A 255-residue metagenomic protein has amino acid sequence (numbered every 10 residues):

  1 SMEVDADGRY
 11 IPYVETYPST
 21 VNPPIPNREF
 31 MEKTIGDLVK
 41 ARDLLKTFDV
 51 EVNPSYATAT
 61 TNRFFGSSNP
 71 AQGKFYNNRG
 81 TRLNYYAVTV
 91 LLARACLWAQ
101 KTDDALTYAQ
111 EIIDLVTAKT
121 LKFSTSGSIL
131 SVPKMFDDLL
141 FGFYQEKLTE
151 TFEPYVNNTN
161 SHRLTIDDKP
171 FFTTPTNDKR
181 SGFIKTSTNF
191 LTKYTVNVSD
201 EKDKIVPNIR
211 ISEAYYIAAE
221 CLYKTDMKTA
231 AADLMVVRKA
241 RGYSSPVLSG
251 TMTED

Functional and structural regions predicted by a protein language model:
S1-P154, P170-D255: Acidic/polar-rich alpha-helix caps and helix-coil junctions
Y155-N160: Short Gly/aromatic-enriched secondary-structure transition segments
S161-H162, G182: A generic signature of intrinsically disordered, low-complexity regions enriched in glycine/proline and charged/polar
T165-I166: Glycine-rich phosphate/pyrophosphate-handling loop used in enzymes and phosphotransfer proteins
